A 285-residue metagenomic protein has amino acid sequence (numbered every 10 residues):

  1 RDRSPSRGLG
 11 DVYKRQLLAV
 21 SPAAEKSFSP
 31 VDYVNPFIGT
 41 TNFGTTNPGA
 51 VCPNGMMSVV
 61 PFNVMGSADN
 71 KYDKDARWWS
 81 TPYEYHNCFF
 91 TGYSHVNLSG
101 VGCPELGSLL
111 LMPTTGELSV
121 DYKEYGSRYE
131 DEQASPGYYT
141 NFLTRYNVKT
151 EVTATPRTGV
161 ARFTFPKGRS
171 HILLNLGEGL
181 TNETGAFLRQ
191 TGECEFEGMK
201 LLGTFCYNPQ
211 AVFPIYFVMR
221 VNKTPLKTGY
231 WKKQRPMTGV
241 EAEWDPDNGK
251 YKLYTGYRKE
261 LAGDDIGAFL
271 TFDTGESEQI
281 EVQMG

Functional and structural regions predicted by a protein language model:
R1-Q16: Single conserved hydrophobic/aromatic residue that forms the stacking wall/gate of nucleotide- or nucleobase-binding
R15-S27: Bacterial Sec-dependent signal peptides at the C-terminal "C-region" and cleavage site
A24-G285: Accessory carbohydrate-recognition regions in carbohydrate-active enzymes
